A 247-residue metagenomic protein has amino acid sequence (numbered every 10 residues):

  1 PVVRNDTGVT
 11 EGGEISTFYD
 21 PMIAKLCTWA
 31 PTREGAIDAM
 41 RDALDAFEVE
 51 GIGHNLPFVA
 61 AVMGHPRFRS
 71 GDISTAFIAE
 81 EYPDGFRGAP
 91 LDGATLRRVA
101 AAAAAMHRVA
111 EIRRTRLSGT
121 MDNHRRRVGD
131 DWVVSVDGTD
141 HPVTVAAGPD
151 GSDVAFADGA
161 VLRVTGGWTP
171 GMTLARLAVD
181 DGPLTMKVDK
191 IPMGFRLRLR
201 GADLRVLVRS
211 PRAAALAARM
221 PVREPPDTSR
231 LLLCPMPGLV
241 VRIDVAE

Functional and structural regions predicted by a protein language model:
P1-V161: Catalytic cores of soluble metabolic enzymes centered on carboxylation/carboxyl-transfer
D6, V206-P225: Small beta-barrel nucleic-acid-binding modules, principally OB-folds
I15-F18, H124, G167, K187-D189 (+2 more regions): Replace "in large, NTP-powered and nucleic-acid-processing enzymes" with "in large, NTP-powered factors and other
S74, D180-R212: Structured, non-catalytic alpha/beta "coupling" segments that mediate domain-domain communication and provide generic
S135-T139, A157-D158, D180-G182, R198-A202 (+1 more regions): Short strand-coil-strand connectors
A146-L174, A178-T185, P192-M193: Conserved nucleotide-binding/hydrolysis modules and their immediate coupling elements across P-loop/ASCE NTPase motors
A175, L199, A218-V222: Charged regulatory segments coupled to nucleotide-binding catalytic modules in large multidomain enzymes
R223-E247: Structured functional modules or segments
